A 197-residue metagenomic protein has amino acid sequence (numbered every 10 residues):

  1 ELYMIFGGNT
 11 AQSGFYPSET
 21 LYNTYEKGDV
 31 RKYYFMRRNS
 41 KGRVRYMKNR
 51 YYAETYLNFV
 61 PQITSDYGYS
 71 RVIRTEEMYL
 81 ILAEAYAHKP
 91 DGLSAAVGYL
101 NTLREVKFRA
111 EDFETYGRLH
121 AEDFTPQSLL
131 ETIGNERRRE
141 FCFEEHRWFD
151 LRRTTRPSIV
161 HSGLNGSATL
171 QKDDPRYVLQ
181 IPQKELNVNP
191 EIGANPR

Functional and structural regions predicted by a protein language model:
E1, G8, Y25-R197: Acidic/polar-rich alpha-helix caps and helix-coil junctions
E1-N23: His/Glu-based metal-binding/catalytic segments typifying zinc-dependent metallopeptidases
